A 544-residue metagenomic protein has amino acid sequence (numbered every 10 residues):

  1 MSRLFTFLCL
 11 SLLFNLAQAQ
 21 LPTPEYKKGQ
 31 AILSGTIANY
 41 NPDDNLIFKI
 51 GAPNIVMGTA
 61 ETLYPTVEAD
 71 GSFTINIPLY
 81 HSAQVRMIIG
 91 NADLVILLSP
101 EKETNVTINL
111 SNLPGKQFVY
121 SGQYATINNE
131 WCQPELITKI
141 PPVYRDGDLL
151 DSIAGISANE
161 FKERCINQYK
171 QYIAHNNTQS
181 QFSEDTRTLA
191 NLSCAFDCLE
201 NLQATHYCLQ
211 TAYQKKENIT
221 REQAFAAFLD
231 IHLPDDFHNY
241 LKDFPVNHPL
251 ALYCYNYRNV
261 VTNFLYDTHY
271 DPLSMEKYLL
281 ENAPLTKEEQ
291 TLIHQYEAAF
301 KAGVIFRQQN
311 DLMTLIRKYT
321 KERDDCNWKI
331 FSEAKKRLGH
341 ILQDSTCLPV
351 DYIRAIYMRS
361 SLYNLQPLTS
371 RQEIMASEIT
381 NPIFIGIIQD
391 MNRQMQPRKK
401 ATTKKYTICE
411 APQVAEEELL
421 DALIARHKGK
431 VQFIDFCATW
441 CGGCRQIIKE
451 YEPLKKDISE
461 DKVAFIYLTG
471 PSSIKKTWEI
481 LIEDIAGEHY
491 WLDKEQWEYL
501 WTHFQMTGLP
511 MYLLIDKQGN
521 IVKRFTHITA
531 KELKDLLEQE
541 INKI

Functional and structural regions predicted by a protein language model:
M1-E25, I544: Bacterial Sec-dependent N-terminal signal peptides
Q20-L189: A non-transmembrane, solvent-exposed segment enriched in polar/low-complexity residues
V119-G429: Oxidative protein folding and maturation machinery
K430-Q432, F436-W440, G508: Short pre-active-site segment immediately N-terminal to redox-active cysteine/selenocysteine motifs in thiol-based
K430-V431, I448-T469, I541: Conserved helix-turn-beta segment immediately C-terminal to the redox Cys motif in thioredoxin-like folds
F436-P453: Conserved redox-active cysteine motifs that mediate thiol-disulfide chemistry, especially di-cysteine Cys-X(1-2)-Cys
E460-T477, D484-W497: Thiol-based oxidoreductase modules, predominantly thioredoxin-like and allied folds used for disulfide exchange
E495-E538: Thiol/disulfide oxidoreductase modules built on the thioredoxin-like
